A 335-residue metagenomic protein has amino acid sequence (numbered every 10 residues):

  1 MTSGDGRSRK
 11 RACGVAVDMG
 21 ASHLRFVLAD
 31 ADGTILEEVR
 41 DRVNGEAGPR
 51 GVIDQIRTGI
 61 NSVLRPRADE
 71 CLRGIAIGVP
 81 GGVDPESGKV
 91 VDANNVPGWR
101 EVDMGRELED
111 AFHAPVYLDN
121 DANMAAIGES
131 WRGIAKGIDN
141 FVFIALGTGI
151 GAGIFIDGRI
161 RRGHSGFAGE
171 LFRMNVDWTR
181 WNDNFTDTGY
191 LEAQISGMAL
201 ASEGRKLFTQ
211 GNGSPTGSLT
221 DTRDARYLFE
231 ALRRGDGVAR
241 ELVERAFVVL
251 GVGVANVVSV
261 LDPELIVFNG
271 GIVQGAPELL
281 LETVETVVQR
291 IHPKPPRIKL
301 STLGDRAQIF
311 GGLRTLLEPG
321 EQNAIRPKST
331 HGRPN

Functional and structural regions predicted by a protein language model:
M1-G74, D84-S87, R106, D110-A114 (+3 more regions): ATP-binding/phosphotransfer module of carbohydrate and carboxylate kinases, centering on a glycine-rich
L24-L28, I150-F155: Short beta-strand scaffold segments in enzyme catalytic cores
K89-W99: A charged helix-plus-loop insertion that forms the helical arch/lid used to bind and gate nucleic-acid substrates
V116-N120: General beta-strand structural signal in soluble alpha/beta enzymes
D121, G147, G312: Active-site glycine-centered loops adjacent to acidic/histidine catalytic or metal-binding residues that shape
A125-W131, I154, R173-N175: Adenylate-forming
F167-L171: Structural signature of FAD isoalloxazine-binding scaffolds in flavoprotein oxidoreductases
